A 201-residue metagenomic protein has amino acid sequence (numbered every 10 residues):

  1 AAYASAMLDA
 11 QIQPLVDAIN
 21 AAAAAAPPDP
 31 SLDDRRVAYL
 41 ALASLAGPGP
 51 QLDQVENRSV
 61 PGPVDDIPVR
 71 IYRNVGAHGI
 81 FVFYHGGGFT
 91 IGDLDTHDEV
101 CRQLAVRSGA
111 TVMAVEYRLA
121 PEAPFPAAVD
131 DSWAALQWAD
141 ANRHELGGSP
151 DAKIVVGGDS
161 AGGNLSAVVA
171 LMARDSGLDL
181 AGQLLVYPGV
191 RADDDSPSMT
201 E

Functional and structural regions predicted by a protein language model:
A1-I71: A glycine/proline-hinged amphipathic helix-loop "lid/cap" segment that gates access to hydrophobic ligand pockets
H78-G87: Short beta-strand element of the alpha/beta-hydrolase
D95-A114: Short amphipathic alpha-helix adjacent to the substrate-entry channel of hydrolases
A123-E145: Alpha/beta-hydrolase active-site loop
D140, G163-D175: Short glycine-enriched nucleophile-adjacent loop and the immediately C-terminal alpha-helix near the catalytic center
D140-V156: Gly/Ser-rich "nucleophile elbow"/oxyanion-hole loop immediately N-terminal to the catalytic nucleophile in hydrolases
V156-G158, V186: Short beta-strand immediately N-terminal to the catalytic nucleophile in serine-hydrolase-like folds
L171-E201: Hydrolase active-site cap/lid region
